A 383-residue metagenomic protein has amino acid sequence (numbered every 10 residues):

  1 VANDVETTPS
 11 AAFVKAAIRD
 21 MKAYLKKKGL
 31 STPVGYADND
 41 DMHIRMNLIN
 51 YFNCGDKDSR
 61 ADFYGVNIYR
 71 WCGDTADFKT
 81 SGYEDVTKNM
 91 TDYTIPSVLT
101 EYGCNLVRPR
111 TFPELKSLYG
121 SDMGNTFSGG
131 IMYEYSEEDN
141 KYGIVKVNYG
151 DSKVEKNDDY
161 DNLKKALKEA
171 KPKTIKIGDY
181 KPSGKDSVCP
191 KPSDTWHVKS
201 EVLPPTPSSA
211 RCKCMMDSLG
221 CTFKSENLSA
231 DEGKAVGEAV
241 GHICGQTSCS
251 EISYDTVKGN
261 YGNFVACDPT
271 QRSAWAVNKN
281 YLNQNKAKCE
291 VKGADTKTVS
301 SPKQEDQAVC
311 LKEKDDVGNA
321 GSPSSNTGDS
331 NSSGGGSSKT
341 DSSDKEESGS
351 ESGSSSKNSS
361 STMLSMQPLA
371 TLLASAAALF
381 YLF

Functional and structural regions predicted by a protein language model:
V1-A2, N67, Y133: Conserved residues at the C-terminal ends of beta-strands
V5-G120, K153-K156, K181-S193, V198: Noncatalytic carbohydrate-binding groove/subsite architecture in carbohydrate-active enzymes
F13-A16, D20, D85, P113 (+4 more regions): Extracytoplasmic/secreted proteins, especially bacterial periplasmic and envelope-associated proteins
T111-G178, R272-V277: Substrate-binding cleft of secreted/luminal carbohydrate-active enzymes
K141-K153, P190-S218, E238: Glycan-binding loop/region signatures in secreted carbohydrate-active enzymes
D158-P204, K297-N326: A recurrent domain-boundary module in secreted/ectodomain proteins
E201-S343, G349: Secreted/extracellular ectodomain signature
K357-F383: Cleavable C-terminal sorting propeptides in eukaryotic secreted/cell-surface proteins
